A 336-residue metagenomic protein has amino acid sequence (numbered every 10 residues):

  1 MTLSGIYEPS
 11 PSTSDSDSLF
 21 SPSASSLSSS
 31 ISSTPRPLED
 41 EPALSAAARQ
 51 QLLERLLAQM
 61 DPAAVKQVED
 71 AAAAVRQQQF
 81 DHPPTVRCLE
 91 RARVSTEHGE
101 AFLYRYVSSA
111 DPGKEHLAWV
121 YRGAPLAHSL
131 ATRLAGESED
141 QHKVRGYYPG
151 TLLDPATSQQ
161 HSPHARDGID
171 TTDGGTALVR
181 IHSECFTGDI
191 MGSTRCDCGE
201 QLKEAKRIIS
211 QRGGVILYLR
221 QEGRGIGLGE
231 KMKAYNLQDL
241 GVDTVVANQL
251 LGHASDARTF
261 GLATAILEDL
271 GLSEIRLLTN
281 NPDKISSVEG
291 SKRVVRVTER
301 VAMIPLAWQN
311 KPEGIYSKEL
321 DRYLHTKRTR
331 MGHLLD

Functional and structural regions predicted by a protein language model:
M1-D336: Catalytic domains of riboflavin
